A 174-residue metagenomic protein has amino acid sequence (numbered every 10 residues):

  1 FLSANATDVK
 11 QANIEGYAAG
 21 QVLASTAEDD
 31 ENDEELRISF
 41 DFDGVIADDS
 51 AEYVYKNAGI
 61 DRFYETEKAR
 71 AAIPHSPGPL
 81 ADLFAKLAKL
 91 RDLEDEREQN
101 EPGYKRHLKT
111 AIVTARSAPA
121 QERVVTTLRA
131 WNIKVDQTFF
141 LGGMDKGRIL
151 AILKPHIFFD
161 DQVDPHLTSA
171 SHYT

Functional and structural regions predicted by a protein language model:
F1-F42: Non-catalytic pre-domain segments flanking phosphatase-related domains
F1-L2, A18-A24, V135-F140, F158-F159 (+1 more regions): Short hydrophobic/aromatic-enriched beta-strand-loop microsegments
F1-N5, G142, K146-D164: Conserved Lys-Pro-Asp/Glu-containing loop-to-beta segment of HAD-superfamily phosphomonoesterases, centered on
V9, A118-V124, P165-L167: Short, charged/polar "capping" segments at the starts of alpha-helices and the immediately preceding loops
N13, A170-S171: Anion (oxyanion) recognition and catalysis
D30-N32, Y104, A151: Short, flexible hinge/linker loops that cap or flank conserved catalytic cores
D41-F140: Alpha-helical substrate-recognition element adjacent to the catalytic core
